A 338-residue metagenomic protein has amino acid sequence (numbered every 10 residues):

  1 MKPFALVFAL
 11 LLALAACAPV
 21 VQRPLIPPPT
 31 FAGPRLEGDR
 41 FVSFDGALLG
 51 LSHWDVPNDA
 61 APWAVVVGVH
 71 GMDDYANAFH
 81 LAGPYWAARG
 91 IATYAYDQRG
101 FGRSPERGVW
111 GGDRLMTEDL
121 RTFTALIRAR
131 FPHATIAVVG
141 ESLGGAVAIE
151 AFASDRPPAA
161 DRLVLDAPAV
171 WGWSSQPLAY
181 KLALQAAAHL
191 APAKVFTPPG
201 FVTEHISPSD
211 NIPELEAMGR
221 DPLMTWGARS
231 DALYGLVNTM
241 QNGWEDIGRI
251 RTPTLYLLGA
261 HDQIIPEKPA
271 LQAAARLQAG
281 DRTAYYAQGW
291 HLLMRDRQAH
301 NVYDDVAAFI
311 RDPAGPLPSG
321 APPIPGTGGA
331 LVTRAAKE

Functional and structural regions predicted by a protein language model:
A16-S43, A47-P57, A321, G329-E338: An N-terminal hydrophobic leader/cap segment in hydrolases
W63, H70-D74: Active-site glycine-rich loops that stabilize anionic/oxyanionic intermediates across multiple enzyme folds
D73-A76, F101-T135: Catalytic nucleophile-loop/oxyanion-hole region of alpha/beta-hydrolase and closely related hydrolase-like folds
G83-R107: Conserved alpha/beta-hydrolase
L143-R229: Alpha/beta-hydrolase-fold enzymes
I250, Y256-L258, D262: Short beta-strand/loop motif that positions the catalytic acidic residue of the alpha/beta-hydrolase fold
T252, P266-A275: Short alpha-helix in the alpha/beta-hydrolase fold that links the catalytic acid
G280, A287-E338: Catalytic active-site module of serine/aspartate enzymes centered on a nucleophile-bearing elbow/loop
